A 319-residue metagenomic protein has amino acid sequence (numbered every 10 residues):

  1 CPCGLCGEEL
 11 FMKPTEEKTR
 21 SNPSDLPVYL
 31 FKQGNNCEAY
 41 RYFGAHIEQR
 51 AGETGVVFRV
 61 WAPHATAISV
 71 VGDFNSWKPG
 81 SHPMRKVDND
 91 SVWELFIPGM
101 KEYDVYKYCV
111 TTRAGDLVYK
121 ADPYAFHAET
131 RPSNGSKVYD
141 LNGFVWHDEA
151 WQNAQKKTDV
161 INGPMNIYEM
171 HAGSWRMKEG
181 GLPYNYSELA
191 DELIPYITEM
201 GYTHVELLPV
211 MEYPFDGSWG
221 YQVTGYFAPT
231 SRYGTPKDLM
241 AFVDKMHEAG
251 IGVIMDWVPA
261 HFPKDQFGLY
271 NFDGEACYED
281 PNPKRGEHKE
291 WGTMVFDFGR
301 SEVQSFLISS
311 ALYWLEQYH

Functional and structural regions predicted by a protein language model:
C1-C6: Short, low-complexity, charge-dense intrinsically disordered segments
F11-E53, R85-E169, S174-G181, E188: The feature marks proteins involved in alpha-glucan
T54-F58: Structural beta-strand segments of beta-rich domains
W61-I68: Short proline/glycine-enriched turn/loop motifs at strand-loop junctions of beta-rich domains
I68-V70, Y106: Short beta-strand elements bearing conserved aromatic residues within extracellular beta-rich modules
D73-K78, R113: Change "in extracellular beta-sheet-rich domains … of secreted and cell-surface proteins" to "in beta-sheet-rich domains
E149-N162, H171-H319: Substrate-binding/active-site clefts of carbohydrate-active enzymes
